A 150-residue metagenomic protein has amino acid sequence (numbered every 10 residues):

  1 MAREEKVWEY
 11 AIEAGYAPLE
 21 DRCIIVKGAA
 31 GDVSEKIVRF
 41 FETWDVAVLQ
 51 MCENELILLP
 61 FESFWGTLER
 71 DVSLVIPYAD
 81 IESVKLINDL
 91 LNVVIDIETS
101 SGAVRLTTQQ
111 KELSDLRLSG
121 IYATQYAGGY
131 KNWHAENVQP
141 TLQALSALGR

Functional and structural regions predicted by a protein language model:
M1-N54, L59: Anionic N-terminal interaction surfaces
R3, L68-R150: Acidic, Ser/Thr- and proline-rich intrinsically disordered linker/docking segments of eukaryotic scaffolds
F61-W65: Short, conserved turn/kink motifs that form compact alpha/beta structural patches or helix kinks used as
